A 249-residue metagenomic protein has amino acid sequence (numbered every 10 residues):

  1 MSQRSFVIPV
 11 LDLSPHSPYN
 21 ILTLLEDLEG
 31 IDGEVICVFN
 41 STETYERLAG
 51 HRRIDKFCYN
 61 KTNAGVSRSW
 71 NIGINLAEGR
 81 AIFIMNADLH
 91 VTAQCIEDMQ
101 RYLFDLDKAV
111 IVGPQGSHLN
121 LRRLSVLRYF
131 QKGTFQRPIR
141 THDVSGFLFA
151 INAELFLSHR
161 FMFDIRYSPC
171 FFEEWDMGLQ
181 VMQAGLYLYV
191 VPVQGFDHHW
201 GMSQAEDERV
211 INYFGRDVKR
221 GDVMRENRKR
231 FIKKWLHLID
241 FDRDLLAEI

Functional and structural regions predicted by a protein language model:
L13-E29: Short, well-formed alpha-helical segments that are part of the catalytic scaffolds of diverse glycosyltransferases
L25-Y59: Acidic donor-binding segment of Leloir-type glycosyltransferases
N60-A77: Glycine-rich, basic loop-to-helix element that forms the pyrophosphate-binding segment of sugar-nucleotide handling
I82: Short aromatic/hydrophobic "clamp" motif used to bind/position activated sugar donors
A93-V126: Conserved donor NDP-sugar-binding/catalytic core segment of glycosyltransferases
S117, Y189-R216: Active-site donor/metal-binding and catalytic loop motifs of nucleotide-sugar-dependent glycosylation enzymes
K132-A153, C170, R216-V218: A recurrent flexible, glycine/aromatic-enriched loop bordering the glycosyltransferase active site that acts as
D143, R160-D197: Donor nucleotide-sugar recognition loop
